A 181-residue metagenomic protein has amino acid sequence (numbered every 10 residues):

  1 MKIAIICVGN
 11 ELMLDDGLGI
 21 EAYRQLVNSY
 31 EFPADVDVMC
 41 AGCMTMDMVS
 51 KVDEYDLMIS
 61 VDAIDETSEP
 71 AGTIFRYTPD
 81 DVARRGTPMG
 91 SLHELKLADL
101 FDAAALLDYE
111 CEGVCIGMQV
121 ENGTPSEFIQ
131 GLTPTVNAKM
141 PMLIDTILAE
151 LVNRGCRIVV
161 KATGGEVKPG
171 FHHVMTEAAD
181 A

Functional and structural regions predicted by a protein language model:
M1-A4, Y30, T78, V82 (+4 more regions): A generic structural signal for ordered alpha-helices
I3-I6, E11-D80: Nucleotide and nucleotide-moiety/phosphate-recognizing core
L14, P88, L92, G131-T135 (+1 more regions): Short alpha-helix boundary/capping segments
G17, E21, C43, L95-A98 (+2 more regions): Conserved active-site and cofactor/substrate-binding residues in soluble primary-metabolism enzymes
A63-G113: Helix-loop-strand module that forms the ligand-binding subsite of alpha/beta enzymes
D99-A181: Phosphate-binding/catalytic loops
